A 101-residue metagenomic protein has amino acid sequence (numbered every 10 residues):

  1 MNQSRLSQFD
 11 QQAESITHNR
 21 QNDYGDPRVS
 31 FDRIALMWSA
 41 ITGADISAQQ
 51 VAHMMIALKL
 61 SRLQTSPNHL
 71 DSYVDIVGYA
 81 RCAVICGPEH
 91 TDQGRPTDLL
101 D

Functional and structural regions predicted by a protein language model:
M1-D101: Intrinsically disordered, low-complexity regulatory regions that flank transcription factor DNA-binding cores
